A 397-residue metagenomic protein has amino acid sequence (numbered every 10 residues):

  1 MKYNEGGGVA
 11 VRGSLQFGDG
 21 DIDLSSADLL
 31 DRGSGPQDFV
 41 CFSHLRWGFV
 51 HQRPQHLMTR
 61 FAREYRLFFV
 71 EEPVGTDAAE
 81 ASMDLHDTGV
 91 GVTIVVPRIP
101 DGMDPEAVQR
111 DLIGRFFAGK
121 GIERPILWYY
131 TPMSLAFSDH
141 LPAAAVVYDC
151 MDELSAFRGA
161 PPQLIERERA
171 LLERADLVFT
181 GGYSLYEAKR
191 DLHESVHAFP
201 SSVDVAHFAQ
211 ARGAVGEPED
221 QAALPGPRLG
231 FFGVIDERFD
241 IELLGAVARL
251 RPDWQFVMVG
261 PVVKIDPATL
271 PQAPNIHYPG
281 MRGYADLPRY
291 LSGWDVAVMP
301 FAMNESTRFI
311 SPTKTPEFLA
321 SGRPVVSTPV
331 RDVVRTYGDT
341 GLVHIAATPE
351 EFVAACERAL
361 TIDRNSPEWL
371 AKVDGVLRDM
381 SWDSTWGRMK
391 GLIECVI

Functional and structural regions predicted by a protein language model:
M1-A78, R249: N-terminal subdomain of nucleotide-sugar transferases
G48-Q52, F239, A285-Y290, A297-A320 (+1 more regions): Nucleotide-sugar-dependent
P161-V178: Membrane-proximal helix-turn-helix segments that form the acceptor-binding/catalytic region of lipid-linked
S184, F199-A211: Carbohydrate-associated surface elements
D220-F239, L244-A248, F256, R378: Conserved donor-binding/catalytic core segment of Leloir-type glycosyltransferases
I265-L291: Nucleotide-activated donor-binding/catalytic signature segment of Leloir-type glycosyltransferases, i.e., the conserved
L342-E350, R358-R364: Conserved acidic donor-binding segment of nucleotide-sugar-dependent glycosyltransferases
R364-I393: A charged, aromatic-enriched C-terminal amphipathic alpha-helix characteristic of glycosyltransferases across folds
